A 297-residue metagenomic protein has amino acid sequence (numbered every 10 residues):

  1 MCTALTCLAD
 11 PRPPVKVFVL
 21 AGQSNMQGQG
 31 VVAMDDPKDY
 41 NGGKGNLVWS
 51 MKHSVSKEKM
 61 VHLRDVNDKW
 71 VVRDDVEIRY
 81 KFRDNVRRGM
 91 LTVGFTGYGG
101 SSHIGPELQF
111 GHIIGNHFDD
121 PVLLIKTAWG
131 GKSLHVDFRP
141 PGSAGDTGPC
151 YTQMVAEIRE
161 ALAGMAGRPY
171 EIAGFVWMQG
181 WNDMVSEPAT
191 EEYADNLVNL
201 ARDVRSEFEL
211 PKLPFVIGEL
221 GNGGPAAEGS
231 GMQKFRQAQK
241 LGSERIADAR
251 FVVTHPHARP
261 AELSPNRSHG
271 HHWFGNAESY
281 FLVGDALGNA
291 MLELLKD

Functional and structural regions predicted by a protein language model:
M1-P13: Bacterial Sec-dependent signal peptides at the C-terminal "C-region" and cleavage site
D10-D297: Cell-envelope and extracellular/periplasmic
